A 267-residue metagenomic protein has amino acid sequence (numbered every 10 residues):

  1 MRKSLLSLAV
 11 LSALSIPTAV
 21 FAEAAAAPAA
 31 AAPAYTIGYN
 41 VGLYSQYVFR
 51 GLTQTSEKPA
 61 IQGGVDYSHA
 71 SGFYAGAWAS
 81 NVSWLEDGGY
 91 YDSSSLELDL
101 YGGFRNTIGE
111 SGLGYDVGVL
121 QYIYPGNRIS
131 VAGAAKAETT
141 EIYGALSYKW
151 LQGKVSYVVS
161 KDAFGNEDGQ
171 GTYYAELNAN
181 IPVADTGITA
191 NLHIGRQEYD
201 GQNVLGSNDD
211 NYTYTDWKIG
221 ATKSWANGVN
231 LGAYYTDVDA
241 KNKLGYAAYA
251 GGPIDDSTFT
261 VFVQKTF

Functional and structural regions predicted by a protein language model:
M1-T36: Cleavable N-terminal export/targeting peptides
E23-S83, T258: Short glycine/proline- and aromatic-enriched beta-strand/turn motifs that initiate or cap beta-hairpins
Y35, E57-I61, S94-L98, L113 (+5 more regions): Residues that define the transmembrane beta-barrel architecture of outer-membrane proteins
Y39-S45, A77-N81, V117-Q121, L146 (+3 more regions): Transmembrane beta-barrel strands of outer-membrane/channel proteins
S45, Y67-H69, F104-N106, Q121 (+6 more regions): Residue-level signature of outer-membrane beta-barrel architecture
T53, A70-K136, L205, A250: Surface-exposed loop and membrane-interface regions of Gram-negative outer-membrane beta-barrel proteins
S71-A77, G109-Y115, W150-V155, D185-N191 (+1 more regions): Repeated loop/turn-to-beta-strand initiation elements of outer-membrane beta-barrel proteins
K223, G251-F267: Outer-membrane beta-barrel "beta-signal"
